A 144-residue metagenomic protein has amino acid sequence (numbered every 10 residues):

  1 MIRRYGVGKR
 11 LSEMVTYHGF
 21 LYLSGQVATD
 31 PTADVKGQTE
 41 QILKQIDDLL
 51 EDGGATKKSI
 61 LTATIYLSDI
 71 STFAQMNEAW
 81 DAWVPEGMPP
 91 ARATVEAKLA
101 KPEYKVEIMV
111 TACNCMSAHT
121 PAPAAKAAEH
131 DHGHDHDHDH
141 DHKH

Functional and structural regions predicted by a protein language model:
M1-L61, L67-H144: N-terminal presequence-like segments and the immediate start of the first folded domain
